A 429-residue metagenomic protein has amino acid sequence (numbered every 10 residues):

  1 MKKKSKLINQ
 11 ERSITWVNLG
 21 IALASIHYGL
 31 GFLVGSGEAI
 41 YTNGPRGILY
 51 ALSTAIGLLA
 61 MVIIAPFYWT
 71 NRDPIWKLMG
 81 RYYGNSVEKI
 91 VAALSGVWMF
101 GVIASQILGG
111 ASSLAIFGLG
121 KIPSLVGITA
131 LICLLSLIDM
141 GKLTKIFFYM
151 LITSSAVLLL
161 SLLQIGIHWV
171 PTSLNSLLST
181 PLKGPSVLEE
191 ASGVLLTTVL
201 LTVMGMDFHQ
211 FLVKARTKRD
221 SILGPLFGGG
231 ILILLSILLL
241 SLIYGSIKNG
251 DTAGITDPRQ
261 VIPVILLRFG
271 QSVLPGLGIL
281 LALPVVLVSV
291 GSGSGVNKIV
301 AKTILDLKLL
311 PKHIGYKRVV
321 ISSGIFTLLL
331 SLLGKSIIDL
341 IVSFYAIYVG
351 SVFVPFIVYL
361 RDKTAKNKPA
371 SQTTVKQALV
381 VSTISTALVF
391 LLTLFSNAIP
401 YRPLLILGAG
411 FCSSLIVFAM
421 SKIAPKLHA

Functional and structural regions predicted by a protein language model:
M1, Q10-I14, E38-K77, G230-I233: Extracellular loop-to-transmembrane helix junctions
M1, T373-A429: A generic transmembrane alpha-helix motif of multi-pass inner-membrane proteins
M1-V34, G141, L160-S161, P185 (+5 more regions): Membrane-interface "cap" regions at the ends of multi-pass membrane proteins
I14-L23, L52-I56, N85-W98, L182-G193 (+3 more regions): Select transmembrane alpha-helical segments in multipass membrane proteins
E38-A51, G80, I107-S124, G141-M150 (+4 more regions): Transmembrane helix-loop boundary segments of multi-pass membrane transporters
S53-K142, T197-T198, L283-G295, K312-Y316: Helix-loop-helix module between adjacent transmembrane segments
I103, I107, A111, I116-V126 (+7 more regions): Hydrophobic alpha-helical segments and their helix-loop junctions in multi-pass secondary transporters
G224-I265: Extracellular/periplasmic helix-exit of transmembrane alpha-helices
